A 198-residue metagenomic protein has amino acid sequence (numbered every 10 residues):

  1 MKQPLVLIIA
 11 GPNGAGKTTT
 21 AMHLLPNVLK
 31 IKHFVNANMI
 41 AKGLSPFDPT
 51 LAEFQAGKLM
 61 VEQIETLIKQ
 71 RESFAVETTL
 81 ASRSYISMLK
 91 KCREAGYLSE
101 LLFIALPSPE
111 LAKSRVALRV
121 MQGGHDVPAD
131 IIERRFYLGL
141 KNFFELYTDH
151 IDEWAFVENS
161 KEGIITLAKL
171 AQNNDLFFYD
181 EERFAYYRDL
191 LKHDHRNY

Functional and structural regions predicted by a protein language model:
K2-L7, Q70-E72: Pre-Walker A (Motif I) flank of P-loop NTPase domains
I8-G11, T78: The Walker A (P-loop) glycine that initiates the GxxxxGKT/S ATP-binding motif of P-loop NTPases
G14: Walker A (P-loop) phosphate-binding loop of P-loop NTPases
K17: Conserved lysine of the Walker
A21-E72: Conserved substrate/cofactor phosphate-moiety recognition/catalytic segment in nucleotide-dependent phosphotransferases
Q55-L106, G139: Glycine-rich phosphate-binding loop used to anchor ATP phosphates in small-molecule kinases, encompassing both
Y97-F143: A glycine- and Lys/Arg-enriched "phosphate-lid" helix/loop adjacent to the NTP-binding pocket of small-molecule kinases
E145-Y198: NTP-dependent small-molecule kinase module
